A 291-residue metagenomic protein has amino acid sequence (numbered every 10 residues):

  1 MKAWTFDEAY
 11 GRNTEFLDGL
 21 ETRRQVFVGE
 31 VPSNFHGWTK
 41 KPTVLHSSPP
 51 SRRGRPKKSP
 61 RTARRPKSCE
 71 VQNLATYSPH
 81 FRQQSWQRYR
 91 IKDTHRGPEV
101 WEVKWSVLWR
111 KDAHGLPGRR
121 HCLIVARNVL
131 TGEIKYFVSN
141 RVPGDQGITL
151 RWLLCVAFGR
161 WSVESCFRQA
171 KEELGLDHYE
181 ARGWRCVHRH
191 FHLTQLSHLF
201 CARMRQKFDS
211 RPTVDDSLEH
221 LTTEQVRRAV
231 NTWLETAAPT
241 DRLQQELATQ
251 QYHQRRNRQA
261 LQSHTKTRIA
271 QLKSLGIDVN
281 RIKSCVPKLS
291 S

Functional and structural regions predicted by a protein language model:
M1-S47: Domain-level cores of phosphate- or acyl-group-handling catalytic modules
A3-Y10, F27, F137, G159-A170 (+1 more regions): Short, conserved catalytic/metal-binding motifs centered on acidic residues
P32, G37-S162, S263-S291: An anionic, glycine-rich sequence signature occurring as long contiguous blocks
P143, G159, V163, R168 (+3 more regions): Short, well-ordered loop/turn and helix-capping segments at boundaries between secondary-structure elements and domains
I148-A157, E172-H188, F208, D216: Short, solvent-exposed helix-loop connector elements
H198, A202-L234: Conserved nucleotidyltransferase catalytic core and NTase-mimicking acidic/glycine-rich helix/loop elements in nucleic
V226-S291: Long, low-complexity C-terminal extensions of enzymes
